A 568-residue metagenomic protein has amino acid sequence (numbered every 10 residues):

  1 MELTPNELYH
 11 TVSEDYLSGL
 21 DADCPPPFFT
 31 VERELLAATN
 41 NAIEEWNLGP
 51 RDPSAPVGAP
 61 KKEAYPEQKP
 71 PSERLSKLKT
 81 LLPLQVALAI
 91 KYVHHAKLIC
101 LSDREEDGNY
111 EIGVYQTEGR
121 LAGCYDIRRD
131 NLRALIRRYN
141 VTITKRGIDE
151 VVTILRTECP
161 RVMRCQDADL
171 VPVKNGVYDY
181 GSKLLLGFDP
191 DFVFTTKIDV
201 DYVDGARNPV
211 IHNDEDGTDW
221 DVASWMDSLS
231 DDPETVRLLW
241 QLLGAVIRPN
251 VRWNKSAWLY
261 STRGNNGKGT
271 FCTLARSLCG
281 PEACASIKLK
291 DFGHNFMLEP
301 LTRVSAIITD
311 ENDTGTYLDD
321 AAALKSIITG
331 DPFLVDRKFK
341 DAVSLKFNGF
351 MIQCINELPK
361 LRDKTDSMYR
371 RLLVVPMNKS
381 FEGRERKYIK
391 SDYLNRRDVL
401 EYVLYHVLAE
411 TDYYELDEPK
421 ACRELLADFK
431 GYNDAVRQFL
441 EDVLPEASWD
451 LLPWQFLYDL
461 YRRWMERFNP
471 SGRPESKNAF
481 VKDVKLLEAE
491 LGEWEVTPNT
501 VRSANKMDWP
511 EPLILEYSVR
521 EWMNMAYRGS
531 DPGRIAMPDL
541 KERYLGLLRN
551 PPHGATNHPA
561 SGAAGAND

Functional and structural regions predicted by a protein language model:
E2-Y110, R137-D568: Feature primarily recognizes SF3-like P-loop helicase cores of small DNA viruses
Y115: Conserved nucleotide-binding/hydrolysis modules and their immediate coupling elements across P-loop/ASCE NTPase motors
E118, C124-R137: Trp- and S/T/G-rich repeat-edge/linker motifs of beta-rich repeat architectures
E118-G119, R248: Well-ordered, non-transmembrane segments within structured domains
